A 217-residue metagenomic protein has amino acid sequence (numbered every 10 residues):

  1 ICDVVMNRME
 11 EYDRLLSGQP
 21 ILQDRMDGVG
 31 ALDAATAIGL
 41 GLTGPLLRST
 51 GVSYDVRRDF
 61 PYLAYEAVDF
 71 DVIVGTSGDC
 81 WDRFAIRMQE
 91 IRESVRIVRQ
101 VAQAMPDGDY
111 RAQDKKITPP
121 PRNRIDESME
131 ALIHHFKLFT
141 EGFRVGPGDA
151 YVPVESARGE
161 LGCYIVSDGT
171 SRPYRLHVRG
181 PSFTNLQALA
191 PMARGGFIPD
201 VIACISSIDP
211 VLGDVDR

Functional and structural regions predicted by a protein language model:
I1-R217: Metal/cofactor-centered catalytic core regions of large enzymes
